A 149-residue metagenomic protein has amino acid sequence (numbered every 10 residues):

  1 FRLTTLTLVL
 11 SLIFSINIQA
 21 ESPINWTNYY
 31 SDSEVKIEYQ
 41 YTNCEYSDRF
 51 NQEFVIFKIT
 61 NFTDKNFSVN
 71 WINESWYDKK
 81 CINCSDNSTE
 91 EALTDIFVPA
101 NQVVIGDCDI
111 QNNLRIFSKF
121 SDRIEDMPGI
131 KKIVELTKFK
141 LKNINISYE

Functional and structural regions predicted by a protein language model:
F1-N25: Bacterial Sec-dependent N-terminal signal peptides
E21-N51: Low-complexity, acidic Ser/Thr/Pro/Gly-rich terminal tails and inter-domain linkers that flank the onset of structured
E53-F57: Structural beta-strand segments of beta-rich domains
I59-N66: Asparagine-centered strand-capping/turn motif at beta-strand->loop junctions
V69-Y77: Extended low-complexity, serine/threonine- and proline-enriched intrinsically disordered segments
K79-I124: Intrinsically disordered, low-complexity Pro/Gly/Ser/Thr-rich segments with frequent PxxP/GP/PP motifs and embedded
D109-E149: Terminal connector regions
